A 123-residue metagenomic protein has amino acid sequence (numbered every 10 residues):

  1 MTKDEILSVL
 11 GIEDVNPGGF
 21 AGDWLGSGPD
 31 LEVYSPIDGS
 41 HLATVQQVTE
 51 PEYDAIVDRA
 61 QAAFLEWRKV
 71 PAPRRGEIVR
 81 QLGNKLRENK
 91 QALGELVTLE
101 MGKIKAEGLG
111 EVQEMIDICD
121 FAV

Functional and structural regions predicted by a protein language model:
M1-T44, E77, Q81: Terminal low-complexity tails and localization/encapsulation signals of metabolic enzymes
L42-V123: Glycine-rich loop-to-alpha-helix module at the N-terminal edge of alpha/beta enzyme cores
